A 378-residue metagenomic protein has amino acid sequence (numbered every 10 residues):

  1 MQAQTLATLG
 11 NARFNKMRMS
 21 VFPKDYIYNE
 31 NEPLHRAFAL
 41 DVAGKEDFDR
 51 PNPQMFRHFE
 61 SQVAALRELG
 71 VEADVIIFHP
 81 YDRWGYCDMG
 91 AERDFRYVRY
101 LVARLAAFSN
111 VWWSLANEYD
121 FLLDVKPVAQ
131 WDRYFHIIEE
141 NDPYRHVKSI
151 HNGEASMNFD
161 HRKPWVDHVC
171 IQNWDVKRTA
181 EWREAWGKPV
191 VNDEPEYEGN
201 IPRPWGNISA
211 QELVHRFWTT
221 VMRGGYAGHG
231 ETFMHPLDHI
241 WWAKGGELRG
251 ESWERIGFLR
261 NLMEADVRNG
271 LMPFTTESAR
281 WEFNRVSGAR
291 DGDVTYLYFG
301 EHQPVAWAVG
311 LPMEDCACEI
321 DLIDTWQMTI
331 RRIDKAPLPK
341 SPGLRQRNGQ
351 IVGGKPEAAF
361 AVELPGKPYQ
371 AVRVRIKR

Functional and structural regions predicted by a protein language model:
M1-T179: Active-site mouth of glycoside hydrolases
K24, P80, D120, A155 (+3 more regions): Short, solvent-exposed loop/turn segments at secondary-structure junctions
I77, L115-N117, N152, N173 (+5 more regions): Active-site proximal loops enriched in glycine and acidic residues that flank catalytic Cys/His/Asp and coordinate
L123-A129, I201-A210, I240-K244: Short, flexible/disordered intra-domain loops and linkers
K163-L237: Catalytic-core region of carbohydrate-active enzymes that cleave or remodel glycosidic bonds
G199-N200, L213-K335, P342-L344, A361-R378: Aromatic- and carboxylate-lined catalytic core of secreted/periplasmic carbohydrate-active enzymes
K340-Q350: Short, surface-exposed linear segments at secondary-structure transitions and domain or protein termini
G353-A358: Aromatic sugar-binding surface patches on proteins that engage polysaccharides or sugar-phosphate polymers
